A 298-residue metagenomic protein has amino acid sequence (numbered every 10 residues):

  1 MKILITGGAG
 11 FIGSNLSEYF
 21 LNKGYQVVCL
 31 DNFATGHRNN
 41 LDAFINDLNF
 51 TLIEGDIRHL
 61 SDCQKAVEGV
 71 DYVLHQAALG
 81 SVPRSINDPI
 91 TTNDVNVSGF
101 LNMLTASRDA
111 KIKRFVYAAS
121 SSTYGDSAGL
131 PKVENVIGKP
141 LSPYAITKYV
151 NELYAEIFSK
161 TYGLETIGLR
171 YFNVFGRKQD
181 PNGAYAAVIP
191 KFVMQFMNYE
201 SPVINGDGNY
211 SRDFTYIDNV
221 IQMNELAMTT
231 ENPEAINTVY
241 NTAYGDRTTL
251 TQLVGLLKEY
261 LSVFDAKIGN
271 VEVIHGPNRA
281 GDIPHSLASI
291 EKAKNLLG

Functional and structural regions predicted by a protein language model:
M1-V174, I221, H285: N-terminal Rossmann-like NAD(P)+-binding domain of SDR-like oxidoreductases, especially those catalyzing
L16, M197-G298: C-terminal substrate-binding subdomain of Rossmann-fold SDR/epimerase-dehydratase oxidoreductases
N46, P181-Y185, D246: Residue-level signature of the cytosolic catalytic core of signaling kinases
H75-Q76, Q179, Q195, Y210: Glutamine-centric residue-chemistry signal
L130-K139, A187, H275-P277, I290-E291: Short glycine/proline- and charge-enriched loop/turn segments that cap or connect secondary-structure elements
V150, Y154, F158, V188 (+3 more regions): Hydrophobic alpha-helix immediately C-terminal to the catalytic Tyr-X-X-X-Lys motif of short-chain
